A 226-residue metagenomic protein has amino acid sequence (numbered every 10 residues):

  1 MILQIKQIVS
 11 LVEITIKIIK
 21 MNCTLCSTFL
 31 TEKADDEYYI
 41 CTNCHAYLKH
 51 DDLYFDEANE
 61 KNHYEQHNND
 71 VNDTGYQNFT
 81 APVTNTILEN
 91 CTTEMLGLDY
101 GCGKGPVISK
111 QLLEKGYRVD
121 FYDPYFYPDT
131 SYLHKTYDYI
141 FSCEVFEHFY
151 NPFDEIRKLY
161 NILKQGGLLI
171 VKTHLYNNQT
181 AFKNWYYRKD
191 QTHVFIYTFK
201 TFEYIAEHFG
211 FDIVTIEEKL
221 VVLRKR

Functional and structural regions predicted by a protein language model:
I2-Y139, C143, I156, K189-D190 (+1 more regions): Conserved N-terminal segment of class I S-adenosyl-L-methionine
L25-T31, Y197-T215, K225: A SAM-dependent methyltransferase catalytic signature shared across enzymes that methylate proteins
T92, Y150, K164: Short conserved AdoMet
F141-N151: A short SAM/SAH-binding and catalytic strip from SAM-dependent methyltransferases
F149-K158, T173: A short, conserved alpha-helix within the catalytic core of class I
I156-L168: A short glycine-rich, Lys/Arg-flanked "PGG" loop and its adjoining helix->strand segment in the class I
H174-F195, K200-T201: Short, glycine-/aromatic-enriched active-site segment of Class I SAM-dependent methyltransferases
